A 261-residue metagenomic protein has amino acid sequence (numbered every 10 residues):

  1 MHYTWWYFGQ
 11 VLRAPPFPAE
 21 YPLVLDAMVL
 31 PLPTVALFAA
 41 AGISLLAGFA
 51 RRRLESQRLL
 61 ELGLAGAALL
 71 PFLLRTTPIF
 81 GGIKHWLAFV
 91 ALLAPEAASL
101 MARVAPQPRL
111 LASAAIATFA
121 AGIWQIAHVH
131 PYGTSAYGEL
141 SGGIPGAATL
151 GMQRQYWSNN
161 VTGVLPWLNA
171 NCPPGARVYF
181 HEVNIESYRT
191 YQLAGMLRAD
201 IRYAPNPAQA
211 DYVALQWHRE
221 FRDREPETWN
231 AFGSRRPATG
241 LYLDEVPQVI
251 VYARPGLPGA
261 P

Functional and structural regions predicted by a protein language model:
M1-A41, G151-W167: Membrane-lumen/periplasm interface segments of multi-pass, membrane-embedded glycan/lipid transferases
H2-F8, A114-W167, N184-R189: Membrane-proximal, lumen/periplasm-facing interface regions of secretory-pathway glyco- and lipid-modifying enzymes
V24-A39, L70, F80-V104: Hydrophobic/aromatic-rich transmembrane helices and adjacent perimembrane loops
D26-L54, I116, R198-D200: Hydrophobic, aromatic-rich transmembrane alpha-helices and their immediate juxtamembrane boundary segments
L46, A50-L54, E61-L62, G66 (+1 more regions): Signature aromatic-anchored transmembrane alpha helix within multi-pass, membrane-resident enzymes that catalyze glycan
G48, P71-F72: Structural signal for membrane-spanning alpha-helices in multi-pass inner-membrane proteins, emphasizing helix cores
C172-V183: Short hydrophobic beta-strand segments
M196-P261: Aromatic/acidic, Gly/Pro-rich catalytic loop(s) in extracytoplasmic/lumenal soluble domains of multi-pass membrane
